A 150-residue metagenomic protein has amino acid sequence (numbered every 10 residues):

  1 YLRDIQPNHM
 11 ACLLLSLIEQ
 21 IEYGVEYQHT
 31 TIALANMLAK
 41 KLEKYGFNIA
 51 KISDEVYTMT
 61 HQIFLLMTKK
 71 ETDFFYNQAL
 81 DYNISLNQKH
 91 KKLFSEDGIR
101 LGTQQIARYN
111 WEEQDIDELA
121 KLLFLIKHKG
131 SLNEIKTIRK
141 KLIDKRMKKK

Functional and structural regions predicted by a protein language model:
Y1-K70: Active-site C-terminal subdomain of aminotransferase-like
I5, I21, E71-T72, N83 (+2 more regions): Extended interaction regions within the primary functional domain
E26, K44-N48, S85-Q88, K129-L132 (+1 more regions): Intrinsically disordered or highly flexible coil/loop and linker segments, enriched in small and charged/polar residues
E26-I32, L80, E134-I138: Short alpha-helical "patches" and their helix-cap loops
M37, K41-Y45, F74-Y82, A120-L122 (+1 more regions): Generic non-transmembrane alpha-helical segments
N48-E113: Conserved PLP-binding catalytic core of the aspartate aminotransferase-like
S95-K150: PLP-dependent enzyme catalytic core of the Aspartate aminotransferase-like
